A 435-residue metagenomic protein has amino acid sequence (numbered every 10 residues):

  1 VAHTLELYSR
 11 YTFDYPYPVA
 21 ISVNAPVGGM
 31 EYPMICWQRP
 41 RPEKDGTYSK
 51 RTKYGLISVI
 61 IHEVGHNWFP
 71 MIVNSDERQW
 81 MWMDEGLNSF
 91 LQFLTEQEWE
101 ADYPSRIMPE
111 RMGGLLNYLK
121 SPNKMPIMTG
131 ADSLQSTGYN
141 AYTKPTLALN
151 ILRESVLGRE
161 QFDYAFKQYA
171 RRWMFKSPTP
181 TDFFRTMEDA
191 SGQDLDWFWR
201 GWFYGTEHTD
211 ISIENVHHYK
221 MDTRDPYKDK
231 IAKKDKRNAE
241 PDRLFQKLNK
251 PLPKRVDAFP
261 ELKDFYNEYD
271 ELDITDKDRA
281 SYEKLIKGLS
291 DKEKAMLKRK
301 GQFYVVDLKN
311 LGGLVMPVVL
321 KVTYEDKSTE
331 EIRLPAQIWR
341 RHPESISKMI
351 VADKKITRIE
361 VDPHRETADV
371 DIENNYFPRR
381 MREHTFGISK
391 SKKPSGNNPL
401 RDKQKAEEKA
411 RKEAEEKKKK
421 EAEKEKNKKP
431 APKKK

Functional and structural regions predicted by a protein language model:
V1-K287, A295: Hydrophobic alpha-helical and helix-loop surface patches within well-folded domains that function as non-catalytic
R171-K418, K426-K428, P432-K435: Beta/coil-rich, acidic/histidine-enriched accessory regions frequently appended to metallopeptidases
